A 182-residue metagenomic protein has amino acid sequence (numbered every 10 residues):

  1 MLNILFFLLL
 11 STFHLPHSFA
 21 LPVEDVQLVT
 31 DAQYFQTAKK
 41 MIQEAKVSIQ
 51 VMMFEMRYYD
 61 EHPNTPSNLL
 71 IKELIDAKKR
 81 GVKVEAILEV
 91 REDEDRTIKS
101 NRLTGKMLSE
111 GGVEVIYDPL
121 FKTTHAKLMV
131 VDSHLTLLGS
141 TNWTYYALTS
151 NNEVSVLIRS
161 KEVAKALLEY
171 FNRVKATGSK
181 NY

Functional and structural regions predicted by a protein language model:
I4-F13: Sec-dependent N-terminal signal peptides
S18-P22: Boundary at the C-terminal end of the N-terminal hydrophobic targeting segment
Q27-E55: N-terminal targeting signals for Sec/Tat export/insertion, comprising classic cleavable signal peptides
D31, F35, I42, P63-S67 (+4 more regions): Solvent-exposed, acidic/flexible segments
D31, K127, V131-Y182: Signature of lipid phosphatidyltransferase scaffolds
A45-E110: Primarily the HKD phosphodiesterase
I49-M53, E85-L88, I116-Y117, V130 (+1 more regions): Structural recognition of the beta-strand scaffold that forms the well-ordered cores of secreted hydrolase catalytic
E55-Y58, V90-D95, F121-T124, L135-T136 (+2 more regions): Solvent-exposed loop/turn segments at secondary-structure junctions within structured extracellular/periplasmic domains
